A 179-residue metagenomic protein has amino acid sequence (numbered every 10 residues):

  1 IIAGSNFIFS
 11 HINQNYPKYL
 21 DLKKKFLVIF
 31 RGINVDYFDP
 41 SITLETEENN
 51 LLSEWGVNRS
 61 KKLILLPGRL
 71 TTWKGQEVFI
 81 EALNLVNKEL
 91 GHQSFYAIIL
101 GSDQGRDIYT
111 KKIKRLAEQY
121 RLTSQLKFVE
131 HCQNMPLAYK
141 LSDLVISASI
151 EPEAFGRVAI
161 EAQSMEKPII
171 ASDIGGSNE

Functional and structural regions predicted by a protein language model:
I1-V28, I33-F38: A short, active-site helix/loop in glycosyltransferases that binds the activated sugar's phosphate group
I33, P67, Y96-K111: Glycosyltransferase donor-sugar binding loop
D39-V57, I113: A short helix/loop element that forms part of the nucleotide-sugar donor recognition site in Leloir-type
K62-K88, K111, I160: A conserved mid-protein helix/loop that constitutes part of the nucleotide-sugar donor-binding site
G105-T110, L122-C132, A138: Active-site donor-binding acidic/aromatic loop of nucleotide-activated sugar and phosphosugar transferases involved
E130-H131, S147-E151: Short Ser/Thr-rich beta->loop micro-motif in glycosyltransferases that lines and helps position the nucleotide-sugar
P136, A154, A159-S164, N178-E179: Short alpha-helical segment that forms part of, or immediately flanks, the ligand-binding pocket in carbohydrate-active
P168-A171: Short hydrophobic beta-strand element within catalytic cores of glycosyltransferases and related nucleotide-activated
